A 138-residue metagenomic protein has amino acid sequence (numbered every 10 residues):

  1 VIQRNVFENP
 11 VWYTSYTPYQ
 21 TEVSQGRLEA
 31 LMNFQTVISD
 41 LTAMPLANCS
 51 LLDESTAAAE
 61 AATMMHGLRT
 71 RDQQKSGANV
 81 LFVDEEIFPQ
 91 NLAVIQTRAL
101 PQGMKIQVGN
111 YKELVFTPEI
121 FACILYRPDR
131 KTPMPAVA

Functional and structural regions predicted by a protein language model:
V1-N33, S39: N-terminal entrance/gating region of PLP-dependent enzymes' catalytic architecture
P10, Q20, Q35, S39-L46 (+2 more regions): Structural signal for hydrophobic packing residues in well-ordered secondary-structure cores of soluble enzyme domains
Y19-S24, D40-A59: Short loop-beta-helix segment that forms the pyridoxal 5′-phosphate
Q25-M32, L52-S55, P89, K131: Electropositive phosphate-/nucleotide-binding environments in soluble metabolic enzymes
T56-A138: Conserved PLP-enzyme active-site core in the AAT-like
